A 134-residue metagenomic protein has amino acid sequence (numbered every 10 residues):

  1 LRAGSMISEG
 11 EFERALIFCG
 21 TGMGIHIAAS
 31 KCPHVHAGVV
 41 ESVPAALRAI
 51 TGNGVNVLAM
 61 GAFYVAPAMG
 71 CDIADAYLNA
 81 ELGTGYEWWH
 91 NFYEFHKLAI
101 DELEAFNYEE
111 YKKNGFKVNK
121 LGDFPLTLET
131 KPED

Functional and structural regions predicted by a protein language model:
L1-I17, T21: Short, structured active-site "lid" loops
I7, P33-H34, P44, I50: Acidic/glycine-enriched connector segments
E13-I17, H36-G38, V55-A59: Structural motif
T21, G38-S42: Glycine/small-residue-rich loop that forms an oxyanion/phosphate-binding "nest" at active or ligand-binding sites
G24-H36: Short Gly/Thr/Asp-enriched flexible loops that form oxyanion-binding sites at enzyme active sites
V43-D134: C-terminal binding/interaction regions
